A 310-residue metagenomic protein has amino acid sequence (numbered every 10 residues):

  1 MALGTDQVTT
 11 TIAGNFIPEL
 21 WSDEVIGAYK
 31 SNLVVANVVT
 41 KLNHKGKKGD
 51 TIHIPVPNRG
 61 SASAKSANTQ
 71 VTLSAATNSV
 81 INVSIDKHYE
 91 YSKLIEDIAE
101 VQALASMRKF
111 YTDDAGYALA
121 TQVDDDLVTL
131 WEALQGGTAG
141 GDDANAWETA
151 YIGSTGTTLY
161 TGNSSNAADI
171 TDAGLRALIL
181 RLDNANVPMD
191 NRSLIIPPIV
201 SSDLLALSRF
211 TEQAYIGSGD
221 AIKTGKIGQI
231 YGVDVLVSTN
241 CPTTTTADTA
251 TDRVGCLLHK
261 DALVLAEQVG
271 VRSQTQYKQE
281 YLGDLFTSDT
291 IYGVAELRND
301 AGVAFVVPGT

Functional and structural regions predicted by a protein language model:
M1-I81, D300-P308: N-terminal "assembly arms/tails" that initiate or stabilize quaternary assembly in self-assembling proteins
L3, Q274-T310: Extended, compositionally biased alpha-helical segments that mediate assembly or anchoring
K48-V56, A173-Q268: Extended oligomerization regions of viral-like shell subunits
A62-K65, L94, A103, D203-A206 (+2 more regions): Short helix/loop capping segments that flank catalytic or ligand/cofactor-binding pockets
L73-D113, Y117: Long, hydrophobic/aromatic-enriched structural stretches that serve as scaffold segments
I98-R181, A304-T310: Alpha-helical scaffold segments that mediate packing/assembly in large oligomeric complexes
E267-T275: A conserved acidic, glycine/proline-rich C-terminal tail/linker
